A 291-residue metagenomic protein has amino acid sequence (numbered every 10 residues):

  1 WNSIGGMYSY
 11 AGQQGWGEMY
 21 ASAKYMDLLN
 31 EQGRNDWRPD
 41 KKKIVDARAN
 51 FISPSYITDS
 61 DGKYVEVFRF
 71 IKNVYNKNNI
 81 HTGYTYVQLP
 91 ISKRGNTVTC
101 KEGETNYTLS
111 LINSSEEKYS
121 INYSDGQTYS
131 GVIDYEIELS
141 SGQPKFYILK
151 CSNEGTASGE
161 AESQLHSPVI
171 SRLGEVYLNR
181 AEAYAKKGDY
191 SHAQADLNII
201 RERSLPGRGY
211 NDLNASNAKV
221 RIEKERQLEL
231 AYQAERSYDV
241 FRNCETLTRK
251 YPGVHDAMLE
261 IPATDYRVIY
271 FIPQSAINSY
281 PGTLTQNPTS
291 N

Functional and structural regions predicted by a protein language model:
W1-E18, R34-N291: Acidic/polar-rich alpha-helix caps and helix-coil junctions
W16-S22, M26: Short, cationic low-complexity segments
